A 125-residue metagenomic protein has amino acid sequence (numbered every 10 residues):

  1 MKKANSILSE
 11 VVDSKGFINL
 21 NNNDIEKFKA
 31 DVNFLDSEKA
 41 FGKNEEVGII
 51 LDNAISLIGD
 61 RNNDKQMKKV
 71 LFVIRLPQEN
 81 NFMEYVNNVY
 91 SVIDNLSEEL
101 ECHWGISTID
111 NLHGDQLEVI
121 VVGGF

Functional and structural regions predicted by a protein language model:
M1-F125: Tubulin/FtsZ superfamily GTPase core signature
